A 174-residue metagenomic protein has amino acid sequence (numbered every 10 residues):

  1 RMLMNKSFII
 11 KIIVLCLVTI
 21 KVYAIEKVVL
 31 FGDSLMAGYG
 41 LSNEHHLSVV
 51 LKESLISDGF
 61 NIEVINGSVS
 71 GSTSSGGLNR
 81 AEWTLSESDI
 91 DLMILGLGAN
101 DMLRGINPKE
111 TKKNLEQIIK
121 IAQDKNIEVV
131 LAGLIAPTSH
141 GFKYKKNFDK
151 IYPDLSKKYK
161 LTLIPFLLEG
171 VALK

Functional and structural regions predicted by a protein language model:
R1-L3: Short, Lys/Arg-enriched N-terminal segments with co-localized hydrophobic residues within the first ~10-30 amino acids
N5-L15: Sec-dependent signal peptide recognition, specifically the positively charged N-region followed immediately by
T19-I20: N-terminal signal peptide c-region/cleavage motif recognized by signal peptidases
Y23-S70, R80-D89: Serine-esterase "nucleophile elbow" of acetyl-processing enzymes
L35-G38, S42, S68-S72, N100-M102 (+1 more regions): Short histidine/acidic/glycine/proline-rich micro-motifs that form metal- and phosphate-coordinating active-site loops
S75: N-terminal active-site segment of His-dependent metallophosphoesterases
L78-K174: Alpha-helical cap/lid subdomain in secreted, periplasmic, or secretory-pathway luminal O-acyl-processing enzymes
